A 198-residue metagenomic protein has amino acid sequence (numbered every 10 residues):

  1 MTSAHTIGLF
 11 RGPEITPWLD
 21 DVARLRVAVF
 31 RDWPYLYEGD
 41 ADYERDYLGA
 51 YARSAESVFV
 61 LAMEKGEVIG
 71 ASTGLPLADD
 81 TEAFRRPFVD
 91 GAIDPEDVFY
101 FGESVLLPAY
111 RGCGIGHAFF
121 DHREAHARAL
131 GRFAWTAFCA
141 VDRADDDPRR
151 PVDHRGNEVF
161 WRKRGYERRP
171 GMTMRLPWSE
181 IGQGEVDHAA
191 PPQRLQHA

Functional and structural regions predicted by a protein language model:
T6-V22: A short beta-loop-alpha structural element at the N-terminal edge of CoA-dependent acyl/N-acetyltransferase catalytic
D21-L25, D46-Y47, A118, H122 (+1 more regions): Alpha-helical elements of Rossmann-like donor-binding domains used by nucleotide-donor carbohydrate transfer enzymes
R24-G39: Helix-loop element at the rim of GNAT/NAT acetyltransferase active sites that forms part of the acceptor-substrate
Y35-E64, T73: Active-site rim helix/loop that mediates acceptor-substrate recognition in acyltransferases
A71-S104, P148-R149, M172-D187: Conserved acyl-donor/pantetheine-binding loop and adjacent beta-alpha core of acyl/acetyltransferases and related
V98-F101, F120, A127-D153: Conserved GNAT acetyl-CoA-binding A-motif
L106, G112-R128: Conserved acetyl-CoA-binding loop-helix of GNAT-fold acetyltransferases
D153-V159, R164-A198: C-terminal "cap" of GNAT-fold acetyltransferases
